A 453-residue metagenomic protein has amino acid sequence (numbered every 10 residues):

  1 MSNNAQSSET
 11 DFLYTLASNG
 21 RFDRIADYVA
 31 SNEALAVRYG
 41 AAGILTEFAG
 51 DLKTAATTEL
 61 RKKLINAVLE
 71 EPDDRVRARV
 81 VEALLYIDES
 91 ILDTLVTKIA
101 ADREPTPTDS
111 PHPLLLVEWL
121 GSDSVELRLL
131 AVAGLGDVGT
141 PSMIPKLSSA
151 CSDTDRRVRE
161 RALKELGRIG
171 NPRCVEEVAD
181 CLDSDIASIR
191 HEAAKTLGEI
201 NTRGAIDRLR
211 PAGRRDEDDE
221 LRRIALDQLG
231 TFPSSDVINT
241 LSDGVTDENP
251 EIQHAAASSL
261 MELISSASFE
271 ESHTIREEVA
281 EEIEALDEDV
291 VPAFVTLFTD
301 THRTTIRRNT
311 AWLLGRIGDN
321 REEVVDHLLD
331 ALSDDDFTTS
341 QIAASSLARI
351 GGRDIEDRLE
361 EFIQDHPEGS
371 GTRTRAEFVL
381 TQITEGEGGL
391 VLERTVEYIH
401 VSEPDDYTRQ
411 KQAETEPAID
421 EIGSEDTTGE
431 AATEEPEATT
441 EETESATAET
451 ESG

Functional and structural regions predicted by a protein language model:
M1-T108, G121-R128, S370-G429, E449-G453: N-terminal alpha-helical scaffold/docking segments in eukaryotic complex subunits
Y14, T46-E47, L85, G136 (+7 more regions): Structural signature of alpha-helical solenoid repeat scaffolds
N19-A30, D51-L69, E89-G121, T140-S152 (+7 more regions): Amphipathic alpha-helical scaffolding segments comprising HEAT/armadillo-like alpha-solenoid repeats
E33-A34, P72-D73, D123-S124, T154-D155 (+7 more regions): Short inter-helical turns and helix N-cap capping residues of alpha-solenoid HEAT/ARM repeat scaffolds
L135, A150, E165-L166, C181 (+7 more regions): TPR/Sel1-like alpha-solenoid repeat signature
H302-F378: Ankyrin-repeat and related helical/solenoid repeat scaffolds used for protein-protein interactions
